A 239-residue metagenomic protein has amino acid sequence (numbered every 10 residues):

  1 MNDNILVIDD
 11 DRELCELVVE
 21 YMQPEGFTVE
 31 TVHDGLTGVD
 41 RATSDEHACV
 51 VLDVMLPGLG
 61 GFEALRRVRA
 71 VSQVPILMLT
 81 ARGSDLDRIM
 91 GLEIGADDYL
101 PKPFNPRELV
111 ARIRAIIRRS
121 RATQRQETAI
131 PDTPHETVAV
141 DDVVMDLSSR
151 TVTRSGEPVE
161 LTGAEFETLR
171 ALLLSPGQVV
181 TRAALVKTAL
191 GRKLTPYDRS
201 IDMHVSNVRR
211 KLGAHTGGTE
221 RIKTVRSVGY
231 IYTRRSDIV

Functional and structural regions predicted by a protein language model:
N4, A115-V179, A183, Y232-R234: Short, Lys/Arg-enriched segments at the junction into DNA-binding effector domains of transcriptional regulators
E16-P24: Charged docking surfaces used in two-component/phosphorelay signaling
G26-H33, R41: Short hydrophobic/Thr-rich beta-strand motif most characteristic of the beta2 strand and flanking loop of CheY-like
T31, G58-L59, D85, E93: Residue-level signal for the "D+5" position in two-component response regulator receiver
D34-T37, G60-E63, D87: Acidic catalytic/metal-coordinating carboxylates
E46-V51, L56: Active-site beta3 strand of CheY-like receiver
R66, A70-V71, P75-A139, K211: Basic, amphipathic DNA-recognition helix from helix-turn-helix-like DNA-binding domains
A96, T151, G156-V228: Positively charged, aromatic-enriched patches within helix-turn-helix-type DNA-binding elements, predominantly
